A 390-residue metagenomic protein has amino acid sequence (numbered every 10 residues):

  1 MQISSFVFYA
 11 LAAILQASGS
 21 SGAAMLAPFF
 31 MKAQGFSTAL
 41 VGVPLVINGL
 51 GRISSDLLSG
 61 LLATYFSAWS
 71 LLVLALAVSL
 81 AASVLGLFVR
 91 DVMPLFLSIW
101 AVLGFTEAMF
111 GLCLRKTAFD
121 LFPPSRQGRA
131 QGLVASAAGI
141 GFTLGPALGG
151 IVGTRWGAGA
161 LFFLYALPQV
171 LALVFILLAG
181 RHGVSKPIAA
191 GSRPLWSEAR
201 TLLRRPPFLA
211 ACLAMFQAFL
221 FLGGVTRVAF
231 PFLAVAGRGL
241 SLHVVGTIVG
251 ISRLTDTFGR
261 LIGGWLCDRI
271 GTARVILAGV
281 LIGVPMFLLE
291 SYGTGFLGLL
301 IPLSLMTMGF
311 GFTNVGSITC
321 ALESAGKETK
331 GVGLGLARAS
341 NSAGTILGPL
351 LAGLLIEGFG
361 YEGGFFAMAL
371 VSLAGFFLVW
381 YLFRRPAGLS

Functional and structural regions predicted by a protein language model:
M1-I3, G183-C212: Juxtamembrane intracellular "pre-TM" segments in multi-pass secondary transporters
L26-A39, V228-H243: Short amphipathic helix-loop junctions that connect adjacent transmembrane helices in Major Facilitator Superfamily/SLC
M31, L62-A63, I151-W156, A234 (+2 more regions): Interfacial helix-cap and linker-helix signal at transmembrane-aqueous boundaries of multi-pass secondary transporters
S55-S67, R260-G271, I356: Helix-to-loop junctions at the C-terminal end of transmembrane segments in multipass secondary transporters
L71-V84, A166, R274-L288: Structural signature of the two symmetry-related core transmembrane helices
A101-A137: Cytoplasmic helix-loop-helix junction between adjacent transmembrane helices in 12-TM secondary transporters
L161-L177, F365-W380: Symmetry-related core transmembrane helices of the 12-TM Major Facilitator Superfamily/SLC fold
A273-S317: C-terminal transmembrane helical hairpin of 12-TM major facilitator-type secondary transporters
